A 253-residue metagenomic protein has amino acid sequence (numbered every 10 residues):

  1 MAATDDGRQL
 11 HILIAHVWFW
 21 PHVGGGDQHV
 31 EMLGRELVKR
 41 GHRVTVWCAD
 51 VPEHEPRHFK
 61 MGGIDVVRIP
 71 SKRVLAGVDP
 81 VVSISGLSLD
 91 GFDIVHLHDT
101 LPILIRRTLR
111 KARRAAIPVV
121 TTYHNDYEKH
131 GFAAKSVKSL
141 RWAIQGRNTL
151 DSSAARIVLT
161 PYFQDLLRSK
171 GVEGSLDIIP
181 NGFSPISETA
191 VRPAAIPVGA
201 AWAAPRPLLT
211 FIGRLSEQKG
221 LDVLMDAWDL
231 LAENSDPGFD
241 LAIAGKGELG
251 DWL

Functional and structural regions predicted by a protein language model:
M1-H54, H58-D65, D90, I117: N-terminal subdomain of nucleotide-sugar transferases
M1-L10, K60, V191-L208, E233-N234: Nucleotide-sugar donor-binding and catalytic loop/hinge architecture of NDP-sugar-dependent glycosyltransferases
H54, I94-K129: An aromatic- and histidine-rich active-site surface loop
R57-F59, D240-L253: Short, structured helix-loop element that forms part of the nucleotide-activated donor/catalytic region
P118, E128-N148: Nucleotide-sugar donor phosphate/pyrophosphate-binding loop at the beta->alpha transition of glycosyltransferases
D151-T160: A short beta-strand/loop micro-motif in the catalytic core of glycosyltransferases that engages the nucleotide-sugar
Y162, G182: Carbohydrate-associated surface elements
P197-D229: Conserved donor-binding/catalytic core segment of Leloir-type glycosyltransferases
